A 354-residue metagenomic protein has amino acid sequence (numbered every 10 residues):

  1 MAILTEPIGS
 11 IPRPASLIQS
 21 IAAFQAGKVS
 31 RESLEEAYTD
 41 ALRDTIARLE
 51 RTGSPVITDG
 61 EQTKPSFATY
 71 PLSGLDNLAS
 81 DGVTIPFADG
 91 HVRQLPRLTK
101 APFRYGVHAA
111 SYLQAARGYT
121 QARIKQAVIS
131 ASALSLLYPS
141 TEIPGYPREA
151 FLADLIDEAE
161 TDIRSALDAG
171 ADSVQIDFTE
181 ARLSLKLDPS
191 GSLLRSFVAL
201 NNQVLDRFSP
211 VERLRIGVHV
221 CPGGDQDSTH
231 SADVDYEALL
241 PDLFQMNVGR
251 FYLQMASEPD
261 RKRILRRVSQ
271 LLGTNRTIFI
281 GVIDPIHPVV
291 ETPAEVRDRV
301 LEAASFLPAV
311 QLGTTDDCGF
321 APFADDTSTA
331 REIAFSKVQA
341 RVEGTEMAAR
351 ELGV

Functional and structural regions predicted by a protein language model:
M1-V354: Domain-level signal for soluble alpha/beta catalytic cores
